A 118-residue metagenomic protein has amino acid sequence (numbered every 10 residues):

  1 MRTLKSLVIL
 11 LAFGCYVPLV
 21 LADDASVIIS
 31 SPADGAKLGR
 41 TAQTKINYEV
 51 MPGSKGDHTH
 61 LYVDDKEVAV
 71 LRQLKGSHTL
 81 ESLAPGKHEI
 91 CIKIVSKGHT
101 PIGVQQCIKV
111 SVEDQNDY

Functional and structural regions predicted by a protein language model:
A22-G39, D117-Y118: Short, compositionally biased P/S/T/A/G/V-rich stretches that sit at domain boundaries
L38-N47: Short coil/turn motif common to extracellular beta-sandwich-like domains
H58-Y62: Beta-strand signatures of extracellular beta-sandwich domains
E67-L74: Short beta-strand segments within Ig-like beta-sandwich modules, predominantly Fibronectin type-III
A69, V95-G103: Short acidic/polar inter-strand loop motif in beta-rich domains
L80-P85: Short, flexible loop/turn segments at beta-strand junctions in immunoglobulin-like and fibronectin type III
